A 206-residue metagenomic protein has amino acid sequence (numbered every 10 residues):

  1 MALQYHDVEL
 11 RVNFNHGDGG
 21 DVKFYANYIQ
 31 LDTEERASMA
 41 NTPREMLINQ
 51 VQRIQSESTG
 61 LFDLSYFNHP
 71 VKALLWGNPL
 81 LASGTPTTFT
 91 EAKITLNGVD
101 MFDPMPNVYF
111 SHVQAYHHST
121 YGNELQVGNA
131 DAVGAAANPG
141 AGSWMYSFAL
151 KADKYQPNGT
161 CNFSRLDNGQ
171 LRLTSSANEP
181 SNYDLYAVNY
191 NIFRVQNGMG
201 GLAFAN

Functional and structural regions predicted by a protein language model:
M1-N206: Flexible assembly/topogenesis modules
